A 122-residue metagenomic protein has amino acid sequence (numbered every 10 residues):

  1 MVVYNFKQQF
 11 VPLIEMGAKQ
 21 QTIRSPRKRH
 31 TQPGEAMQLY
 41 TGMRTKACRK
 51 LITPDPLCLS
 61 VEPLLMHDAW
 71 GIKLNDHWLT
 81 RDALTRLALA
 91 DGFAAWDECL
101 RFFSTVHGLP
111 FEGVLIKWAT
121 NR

Functional and structural regions predicted by a protein language model:
M1-R122: Catalytic phosphate/metal-binding cores of nucleic-acid and nucleotide-processing enzymes, i.e., regions that mediate
